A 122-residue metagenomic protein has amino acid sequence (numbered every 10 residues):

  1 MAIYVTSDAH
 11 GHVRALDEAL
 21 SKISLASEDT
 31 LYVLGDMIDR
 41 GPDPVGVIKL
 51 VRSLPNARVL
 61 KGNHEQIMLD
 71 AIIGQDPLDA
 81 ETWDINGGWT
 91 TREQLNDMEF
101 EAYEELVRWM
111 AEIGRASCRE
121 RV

Functional and structural regions predicted by a protein language model:
M1-K49: N-terminal active-site segment of His-dependent metallophosphoesterases
P44-R119: Active-site neighborhood of divalent metal-dependent phosphoester bond hydrolases
